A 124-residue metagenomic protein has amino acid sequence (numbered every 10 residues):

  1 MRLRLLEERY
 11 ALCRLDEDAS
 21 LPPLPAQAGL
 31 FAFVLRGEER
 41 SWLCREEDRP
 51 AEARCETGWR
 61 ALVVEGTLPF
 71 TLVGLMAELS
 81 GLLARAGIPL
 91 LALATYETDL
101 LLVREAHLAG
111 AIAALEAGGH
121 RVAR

Functional and structural regions predicted by a protein language model:
M1-L82, G110-R124: Regulatory modules associated with amino-acid/nitrogen control
T67, T71-E97, L101-A106: A structural feature that tracks compact, well-ordered secondary-structure segments with a strong bias toward
